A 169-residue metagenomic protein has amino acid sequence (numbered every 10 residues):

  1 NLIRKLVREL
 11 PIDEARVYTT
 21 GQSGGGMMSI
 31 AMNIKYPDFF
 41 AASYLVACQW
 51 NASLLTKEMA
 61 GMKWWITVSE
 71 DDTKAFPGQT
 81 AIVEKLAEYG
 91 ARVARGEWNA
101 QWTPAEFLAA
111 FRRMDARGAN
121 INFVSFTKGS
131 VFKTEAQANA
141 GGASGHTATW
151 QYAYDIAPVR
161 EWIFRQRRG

Functional and structural regions predicted by a protein language model:
N1-G24: Gly/Ser-rich "nucleophile elbow"/oxyanion-hole loop immediately N-terminal to the catalytic nucleophile in hydrolases
T20, V46-A47, T67: Alpha/beta-hydrolase-fold catalytic nucleophile elbow
G26-P37: Short glycine-enriched nucleophile-adjacent loop and the immediately C-terminal alpha-helix near the catalytic center
D38-W50: A conserved short beta-strand
A47-K57, E106-A110: Alpha-helical scaffolding within the catalytic cores of extracellular/periplasmic polymer-degrading hydrolases
E58-W64, A119: Short, proline-enriched alpha-helix->beta-strand connector loops that line the catalytic pocket of alpha/beta-hydrolase
T67, T73, R92-G169: C-terminal catalytic histidine-bearing segment of alpha/beta-hydrolase fold enzymes
T73-Q79: Conserved alpha/beta-hydrolase "acid-adjacent" motif
